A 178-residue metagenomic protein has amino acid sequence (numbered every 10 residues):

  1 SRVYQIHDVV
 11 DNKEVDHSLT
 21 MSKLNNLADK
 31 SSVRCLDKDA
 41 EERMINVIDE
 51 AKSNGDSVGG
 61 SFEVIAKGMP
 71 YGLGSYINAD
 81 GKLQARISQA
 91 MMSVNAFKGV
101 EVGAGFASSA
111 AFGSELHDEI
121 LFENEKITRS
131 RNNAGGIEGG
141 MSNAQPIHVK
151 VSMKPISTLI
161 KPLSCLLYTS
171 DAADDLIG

Functional and structural regions predicted by a protein language model:
S1-S75: Glycine-rich, mobile lid/loop segments that gate access to catalytic sites or pores
G55-L167: Glycine-rich anion/phosphate-binding loop at the beta-strand->alpha-helix junction
Y168-A173: Conserved small/polar residues in nucleotide/adenosyl-binding loops
